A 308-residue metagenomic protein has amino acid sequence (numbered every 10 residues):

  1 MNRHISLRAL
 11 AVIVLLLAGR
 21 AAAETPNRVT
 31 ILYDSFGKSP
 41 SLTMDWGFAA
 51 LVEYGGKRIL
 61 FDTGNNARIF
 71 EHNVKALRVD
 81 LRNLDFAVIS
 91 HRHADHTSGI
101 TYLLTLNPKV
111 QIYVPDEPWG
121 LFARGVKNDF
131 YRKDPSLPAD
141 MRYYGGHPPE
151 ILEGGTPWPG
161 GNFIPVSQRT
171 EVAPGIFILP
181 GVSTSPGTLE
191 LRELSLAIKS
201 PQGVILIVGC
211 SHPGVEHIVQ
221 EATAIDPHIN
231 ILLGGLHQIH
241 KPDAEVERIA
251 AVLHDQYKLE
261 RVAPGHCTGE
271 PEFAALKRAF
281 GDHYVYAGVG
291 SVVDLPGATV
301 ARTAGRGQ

Functional and structural regions predicted by a protein language model:
M1-L10: Bacterial N-terminal signal peptides that target proteins for export
A9-A18: Bacterial N-terminal signal peptides
R28-L77, L189-I207: Conserved beta-strand hairpin/beta-sheet module of binuclear metal-dependent hydrolase folds, prominently
K38-S39, A67-I69, H93-S98, W119-F122 (+3 more regions): Active-site environment of divalent metal-dependent phosphoester hydrolases
V52, D62, V74, H91 (+4 more regions): Divalent metal-coordination and catalytic microenvironments
R68-Y113, E117, T223-L233, H237: Active-site metal-binding motif and surrounding structural segment of the metallo-beta-lactamase
Q111, S195, P201-V293: Cap/insert and terminal regions of metallo-dependent hydrolase folds
P118-L194, V285-R302: Metallo-beta-lactamase
